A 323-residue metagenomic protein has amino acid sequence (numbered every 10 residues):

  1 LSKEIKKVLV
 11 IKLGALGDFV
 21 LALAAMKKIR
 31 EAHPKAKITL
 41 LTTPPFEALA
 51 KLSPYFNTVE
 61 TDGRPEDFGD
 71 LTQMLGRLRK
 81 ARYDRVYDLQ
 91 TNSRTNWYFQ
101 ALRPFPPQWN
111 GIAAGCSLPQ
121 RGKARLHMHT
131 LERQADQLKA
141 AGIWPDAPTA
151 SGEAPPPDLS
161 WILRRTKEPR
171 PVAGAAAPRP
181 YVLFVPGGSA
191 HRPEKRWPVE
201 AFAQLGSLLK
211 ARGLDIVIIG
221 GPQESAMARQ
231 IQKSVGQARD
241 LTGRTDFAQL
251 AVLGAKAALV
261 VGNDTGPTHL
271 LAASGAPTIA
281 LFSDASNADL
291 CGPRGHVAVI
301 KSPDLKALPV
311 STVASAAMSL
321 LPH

Functional and structural regions predicted by a protein language model:
L1-H323: Catalytic machinery of carbohydrate-active enzymes, primarily nucleotide-sugar-dependent glycosyltransferases
